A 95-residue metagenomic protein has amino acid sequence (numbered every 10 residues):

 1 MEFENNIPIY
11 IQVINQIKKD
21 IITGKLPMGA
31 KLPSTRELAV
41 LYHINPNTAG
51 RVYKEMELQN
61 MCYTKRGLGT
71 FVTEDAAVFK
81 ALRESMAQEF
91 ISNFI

Functional and structural regions predicted by a protein language model:
M1-K31, E37, L41, A81-I95: Extreme N-terminal segment that seeds HTH/winged-HTH DNA-binding domains in transcriptional regulators
I9, Q16, T48-R51, Q59 (+1 more regions): A generic structural signal for solvent-exposed, polar alpha-helical segments
D20, K25, P46, Y63-K65: Short glycine- and Lys/Arg-enriched binding-loop motifs that mark or flank ligand-binding interfaces
K31-Y63: N-terminal helix-turn-helix
L58-I95: HTH-adjacent hinge/linker in prokaryotic transcriptional regulators
